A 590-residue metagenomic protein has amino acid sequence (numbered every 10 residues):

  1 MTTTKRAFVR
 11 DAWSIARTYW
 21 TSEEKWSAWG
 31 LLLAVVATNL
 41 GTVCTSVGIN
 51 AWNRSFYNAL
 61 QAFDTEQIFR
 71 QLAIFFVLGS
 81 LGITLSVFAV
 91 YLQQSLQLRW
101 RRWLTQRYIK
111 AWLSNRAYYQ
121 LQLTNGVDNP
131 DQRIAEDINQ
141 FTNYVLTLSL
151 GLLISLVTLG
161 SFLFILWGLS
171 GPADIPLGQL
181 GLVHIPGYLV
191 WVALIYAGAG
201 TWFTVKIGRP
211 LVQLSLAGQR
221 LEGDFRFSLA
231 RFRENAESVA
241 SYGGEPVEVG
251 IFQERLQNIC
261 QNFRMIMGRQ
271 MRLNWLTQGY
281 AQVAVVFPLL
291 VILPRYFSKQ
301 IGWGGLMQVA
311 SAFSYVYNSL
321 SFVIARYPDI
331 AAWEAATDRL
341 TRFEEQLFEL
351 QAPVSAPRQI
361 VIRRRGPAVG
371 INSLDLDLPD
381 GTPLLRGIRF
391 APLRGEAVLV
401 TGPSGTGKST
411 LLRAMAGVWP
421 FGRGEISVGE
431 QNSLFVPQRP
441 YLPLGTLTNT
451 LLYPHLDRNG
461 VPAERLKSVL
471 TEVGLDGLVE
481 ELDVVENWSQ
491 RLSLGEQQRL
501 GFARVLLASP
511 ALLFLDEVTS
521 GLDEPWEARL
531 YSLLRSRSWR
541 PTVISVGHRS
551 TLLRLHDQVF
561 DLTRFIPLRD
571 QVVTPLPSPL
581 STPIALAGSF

Functional and structural regions predicted by a protein language model:
M1-S46, S55-F75, A89-Q93, Y118-L156 (+5 more regions): Membrane-integrated ABC transporters
A37, G41, T45, N50 (+5 more regions): A hydrophobic transmembrane-helix motif
G126-V127, E344-L399, G422-G429, S468 (+1 more regions): Primarily ABC-family ATPase nucleotide-binding module
I138-T142, L214-E234, A240-F287, D329-A332 (+2 more regions): An intracellular "coupling" helix at the cytosolic face of ABC transporter transmembrane type-1 domains
G208, V212, G223, A240-G244 (+4 more regions): Cytosolic ends of transmembrane helices, especially the final helix of ABC transmembrane type-1 domains
A416: Helix-to-loop junction immediately C-terminal to a conserved catalytic motif
P440-N487: Conserved "ABC signature" C-loop
